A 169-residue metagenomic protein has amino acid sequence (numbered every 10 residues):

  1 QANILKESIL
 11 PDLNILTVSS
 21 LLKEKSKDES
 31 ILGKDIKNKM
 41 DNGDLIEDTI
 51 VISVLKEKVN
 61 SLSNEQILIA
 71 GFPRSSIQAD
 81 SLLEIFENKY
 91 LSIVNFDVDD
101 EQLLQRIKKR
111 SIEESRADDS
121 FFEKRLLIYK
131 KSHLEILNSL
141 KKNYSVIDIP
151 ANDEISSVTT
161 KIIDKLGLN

Functional and structural regions predicted by a protein language model:
Q1-N169: Glycine-rich phosphate-binding loop of ATP-dependent small-molecule kinases
